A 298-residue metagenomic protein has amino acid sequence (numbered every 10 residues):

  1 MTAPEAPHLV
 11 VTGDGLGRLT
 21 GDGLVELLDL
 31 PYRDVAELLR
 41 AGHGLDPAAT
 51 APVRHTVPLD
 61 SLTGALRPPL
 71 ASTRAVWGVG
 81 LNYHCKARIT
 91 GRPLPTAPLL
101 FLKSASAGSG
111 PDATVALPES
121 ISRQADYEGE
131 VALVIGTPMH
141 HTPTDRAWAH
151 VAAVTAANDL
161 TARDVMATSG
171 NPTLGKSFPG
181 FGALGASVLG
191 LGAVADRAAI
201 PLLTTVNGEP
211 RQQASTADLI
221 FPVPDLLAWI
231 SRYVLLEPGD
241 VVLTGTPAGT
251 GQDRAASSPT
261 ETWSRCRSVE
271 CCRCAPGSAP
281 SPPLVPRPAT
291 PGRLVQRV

Functional and structural regions predicted by a protein language model:
M1-P98, W263-R267: N-terminal non-catalytic cap/leader segment that marks the start of a structured domain
T2-A3, T56, D60, A116 (+1 more regions): Catalytic-pocket segment enriched in acidic/His residues
V10, G15-G17, A153, G175 (+1 more regions): Glycine-centered structural positions embedded in regular secondary structure
G17, Q124, V241: His/acidic/aromatic-lined binding-pocket segments of jelly-roll/cupin-type domains and related regulatory beta-sandwich
G21-D22, L28-L30, A113, S120 (+2 more regions): Surface loops and adjacent helix of pleckstrin homology
T73-L227, Y233: Glycine-enriched loop-and-adjacent helix/strand subsegments that border the catalytic/binding cleft of enzyme cores
